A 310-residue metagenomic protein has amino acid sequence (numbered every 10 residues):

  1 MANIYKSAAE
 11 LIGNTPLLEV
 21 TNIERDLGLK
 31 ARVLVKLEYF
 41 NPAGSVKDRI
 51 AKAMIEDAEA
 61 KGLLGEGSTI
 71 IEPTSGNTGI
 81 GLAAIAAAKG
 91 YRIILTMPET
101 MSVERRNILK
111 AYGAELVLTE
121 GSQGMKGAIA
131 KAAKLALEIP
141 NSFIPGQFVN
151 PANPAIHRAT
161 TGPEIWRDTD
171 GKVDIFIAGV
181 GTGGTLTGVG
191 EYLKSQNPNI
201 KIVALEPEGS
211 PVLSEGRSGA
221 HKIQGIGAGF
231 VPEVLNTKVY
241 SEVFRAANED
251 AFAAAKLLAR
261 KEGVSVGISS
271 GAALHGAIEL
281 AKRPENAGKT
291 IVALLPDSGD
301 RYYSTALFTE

Functional and structural regions predicted by a protein language model:
M1-E310: PLP-dependent amino-acid enzyme catalytic core
